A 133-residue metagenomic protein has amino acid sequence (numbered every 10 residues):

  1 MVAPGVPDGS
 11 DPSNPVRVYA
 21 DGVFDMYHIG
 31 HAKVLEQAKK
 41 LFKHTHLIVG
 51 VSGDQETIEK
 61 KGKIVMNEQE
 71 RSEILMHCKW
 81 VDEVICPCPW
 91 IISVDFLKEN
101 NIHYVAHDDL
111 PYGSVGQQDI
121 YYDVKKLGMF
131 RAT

Functional and structural regions predicted by a protein language model:
M1-T133: Nucleotidyltransferase catalytic core that binds NTPs
